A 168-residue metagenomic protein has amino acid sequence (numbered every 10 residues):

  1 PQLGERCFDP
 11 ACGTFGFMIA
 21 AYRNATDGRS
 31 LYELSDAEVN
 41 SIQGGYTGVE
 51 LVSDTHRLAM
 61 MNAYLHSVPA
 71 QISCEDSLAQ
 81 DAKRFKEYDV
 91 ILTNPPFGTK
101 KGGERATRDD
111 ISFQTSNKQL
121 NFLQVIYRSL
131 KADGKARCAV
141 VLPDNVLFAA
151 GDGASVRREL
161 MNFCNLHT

Functional and structural regions predicted by a protein language model:
P1-T93, G98-K100, D109, S116 (+4 more regions): Conserved S-adenosyl-L-methionine
A59, I126, C138: Conserved RecA-like P-loop NTPase ATPase core
K100-E104, G151: Conserved ATPase-coupling elements of RecA-like P-loop NTPase cores
L120-K135: A short glycine-rich, Lys/Arg-flanked "PGG" loop and its adjoining helix->strand segment in the class I
G134-L142: Conserved beta-strand signature within the Rossmann-like core of class I S-adenosyl-L-methionine
N145-A150: Acceptor-substrate binding/catalytic loop of class I
T168: RNase H-like polynucleotidyl transferase catalytic core
